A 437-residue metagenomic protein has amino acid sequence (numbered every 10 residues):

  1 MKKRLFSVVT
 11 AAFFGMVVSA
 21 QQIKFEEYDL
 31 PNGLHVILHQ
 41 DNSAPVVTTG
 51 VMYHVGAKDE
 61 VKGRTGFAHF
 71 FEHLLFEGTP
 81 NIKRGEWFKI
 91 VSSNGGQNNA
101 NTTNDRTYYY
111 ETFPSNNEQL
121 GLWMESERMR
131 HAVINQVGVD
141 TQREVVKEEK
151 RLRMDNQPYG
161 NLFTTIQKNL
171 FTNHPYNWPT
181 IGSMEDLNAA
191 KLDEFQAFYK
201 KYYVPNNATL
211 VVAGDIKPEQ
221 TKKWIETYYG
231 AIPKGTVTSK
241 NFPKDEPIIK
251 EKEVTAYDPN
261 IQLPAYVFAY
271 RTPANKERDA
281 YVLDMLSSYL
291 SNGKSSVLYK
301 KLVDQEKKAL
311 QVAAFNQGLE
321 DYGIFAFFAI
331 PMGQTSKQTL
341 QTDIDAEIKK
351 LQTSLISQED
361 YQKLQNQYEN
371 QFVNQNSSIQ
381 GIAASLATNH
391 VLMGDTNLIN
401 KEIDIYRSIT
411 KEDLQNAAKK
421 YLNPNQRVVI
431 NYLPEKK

Functional and structural regions predicted by a protein language model:
M1-I23: Bacterial Sec-dependent N-terminal signal peptides
Q22-D41: Short N-terminal segments immediately surrounding and downstream of signal-peptide cleavage
H39, A44-E60, G66-F70, R84-M129 (+5 more regions): M16 family metallopeptidases and their MPP-like homologs
T65-T79: Active-site SXXK
E77-G78, M129-V137, S357: Short, polar/flexible loop-turn hinges at active-site or ligand-entry regions and domain interfaces
T172, T180, P205, T209-A274 (+2 more regions): An aromatic/glycine/proline-enriched structural segment found at the starts of mature extracellular/organellar domains
